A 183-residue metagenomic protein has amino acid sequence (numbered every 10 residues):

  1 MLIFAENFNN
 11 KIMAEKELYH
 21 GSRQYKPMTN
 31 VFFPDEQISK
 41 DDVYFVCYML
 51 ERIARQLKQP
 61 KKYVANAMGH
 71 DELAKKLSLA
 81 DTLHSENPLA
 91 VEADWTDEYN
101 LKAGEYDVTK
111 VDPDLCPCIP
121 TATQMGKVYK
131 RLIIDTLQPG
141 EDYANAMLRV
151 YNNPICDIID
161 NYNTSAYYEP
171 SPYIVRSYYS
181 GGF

Functional and structural regions predicted by a protein language model:
A14-Y25, N30, D35-S39, N66: Intrinsic low-complexity, intrinsically disordered or marginally ordered coil/linker segments
L18-P27, D81-P117, T121: Long, compositionally biased
F32-W95: N-terminal interaction modules that seed assembly of large macromolecular complexes
C47, A65, A74, E92-D97 (+4 more regions): Generic detector of well-ordered alpha-helical segments enriched in charged/polar residues, highlighting helical
Y99-Y151: Amphipathic protein-protein interaction modules
V150-F183: Glycine-rich, aromatic-bearing surface loops/beta-hairpins
